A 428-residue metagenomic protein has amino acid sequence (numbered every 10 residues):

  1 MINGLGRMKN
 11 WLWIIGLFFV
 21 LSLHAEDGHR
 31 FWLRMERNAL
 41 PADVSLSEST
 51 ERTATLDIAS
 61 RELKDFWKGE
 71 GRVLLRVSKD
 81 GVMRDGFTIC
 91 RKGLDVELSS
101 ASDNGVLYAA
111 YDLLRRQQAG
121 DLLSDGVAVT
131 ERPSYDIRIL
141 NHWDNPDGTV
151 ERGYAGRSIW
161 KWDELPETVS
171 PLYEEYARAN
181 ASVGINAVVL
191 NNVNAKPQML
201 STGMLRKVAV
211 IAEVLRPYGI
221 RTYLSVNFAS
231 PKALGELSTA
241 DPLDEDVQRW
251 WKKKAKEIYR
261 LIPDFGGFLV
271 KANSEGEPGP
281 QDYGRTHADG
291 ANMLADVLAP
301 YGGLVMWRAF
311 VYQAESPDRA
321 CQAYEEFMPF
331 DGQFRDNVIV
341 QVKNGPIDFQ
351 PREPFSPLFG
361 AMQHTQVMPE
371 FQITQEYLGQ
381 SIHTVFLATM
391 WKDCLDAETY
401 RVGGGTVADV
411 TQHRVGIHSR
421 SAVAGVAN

Functional and structural regions predicted by a protein language model:
M1-M8: N-terminal secretory signal peptides that target proteins for export/translocation
K9-G16: Sec-dependent signal peptide recognition, specifically the positively charged N-region followed immediately by
I14, A25-G93, S124-G126: Acidic, contiguous N-terminal accessory segments
D27, E62, M83-G86, R91-L269 (+3 more regions): Feature activates predominantly on carbohydrate-active enzymes
H142-D144, N192, L224-F228, A272 (+3 more regions): A cross-domain feature marking catalytic cores of carbohydrate-active enzymes and several ubiquitous metabolic/repair
K196-P197, K232-D241, K271-D282, F310 (+2 more regions): Active-site-proximal beta-alpha loop/turn segments in soluble metabolic enzymes
R260, P278, R285-N428: Substrate-binding groove of N-acetylhexosamine-processing glycoside hydrolases
